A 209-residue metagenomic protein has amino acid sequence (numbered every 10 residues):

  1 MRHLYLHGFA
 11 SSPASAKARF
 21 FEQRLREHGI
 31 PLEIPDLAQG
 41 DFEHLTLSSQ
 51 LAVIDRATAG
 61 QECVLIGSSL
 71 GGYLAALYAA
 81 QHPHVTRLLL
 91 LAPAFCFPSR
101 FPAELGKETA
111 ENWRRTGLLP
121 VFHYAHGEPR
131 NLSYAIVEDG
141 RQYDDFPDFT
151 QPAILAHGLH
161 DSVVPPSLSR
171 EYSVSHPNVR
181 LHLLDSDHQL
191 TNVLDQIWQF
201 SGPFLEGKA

Functional and structural regions predicted by a protein language model:
M1-Q39: Short, surface-exposed "cap/lid" segments of acyl-processing enzymes
Y5-F9, I66, L91, A156: Short hydrophobic segments within beta-strands
S15-E22, S48, P165-R170: Short, surface-exposed alpha-helical segments at coil->helix boundaries
L25, Y78-H82: Aromatic pocket-lining residues of Rossmann-like dinucleotide-binding sites
I34-G40, P93, S186: Active-site loop/turn elements of alpha/beta-hydrolase fold enzymes, especially the short glycine-/histidine-rich
P35-T58: Catalytic nucleophile-loop/oxyanion-hole region of alpha/beta-hydrolase and closely related hydrolase-like folds
G67-A75: Gly/Ala-rich beta-loop-alpha elbow adjacent to hydrolase catalytic centers
V85-R87, L91-A209: The alpha/beta-hydrolase serine catalytic core
